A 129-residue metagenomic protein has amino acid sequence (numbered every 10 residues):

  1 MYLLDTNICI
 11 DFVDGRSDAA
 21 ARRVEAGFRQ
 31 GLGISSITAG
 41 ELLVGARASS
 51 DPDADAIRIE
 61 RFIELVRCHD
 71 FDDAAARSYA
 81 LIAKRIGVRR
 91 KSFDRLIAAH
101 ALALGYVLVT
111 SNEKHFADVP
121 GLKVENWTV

Functional and structural regions predicted by a protein language model:
M1-I34, V44-R61, V129: Short, well-structured N-terminal submotif of metal-dependent ribonuclease cores
D5, S35, R90-K91, N112-E113: Histidine- and aromatic-rich ligand-binding microenvironments
D5-T6, L42, Y79, A101 (+1 more regions): Generic structural signal for small/hydrophobic residues in well-ordered secondary structure, especially within
I8-C9, T38, A75, I97 (+1 more regions): Alpha-helix capping/helix-boundary segments
C9-I10, G40-L43, H69, A117 (+1 more regions): Nucleotide phosphate-binding site architecture
L65-S111: Active-site neighborhoods of divalent-metal-dependent phosphate/nucleic-acid chemistry enzymes
K114, N126-V129: Short, C-terminally biased terminal segments at protein or domain edges
